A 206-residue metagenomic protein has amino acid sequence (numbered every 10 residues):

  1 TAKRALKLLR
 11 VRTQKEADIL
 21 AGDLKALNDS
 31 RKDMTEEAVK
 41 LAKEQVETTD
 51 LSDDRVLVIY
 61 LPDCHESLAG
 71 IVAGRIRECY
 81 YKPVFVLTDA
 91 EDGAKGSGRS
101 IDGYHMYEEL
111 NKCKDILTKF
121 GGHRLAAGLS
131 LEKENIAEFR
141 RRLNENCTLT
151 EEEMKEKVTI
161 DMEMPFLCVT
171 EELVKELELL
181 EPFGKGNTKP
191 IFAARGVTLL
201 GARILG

Functional and structural regions predicted by a protein language model:
T1-E134: Hydrophobic helix-and-loop "lid/oligomerization" segment in the mid-to-C-terminal part of catalytic domains
A2, A69-I71, R140, E171-V174: Conserved strand-to-helix beginnings and helix N-cap segments that scaffold or border functional pockets
K95-S97, A127-S130, K157-C168: Short, hydrophobic beta-strand segments
K114-T118, E145-E152: A common structural junction motif
N135-R141: OB-fold single-stranded nucleic acid-binding module
C147-V158, G184: Intein/HINT protein-splicing elements and their conserved insertion hotspots or analogous self-processing inserts
I160-G206: Accessory interdomain/linker segments of ATP-dependent helicases and helicase-like nucleic-acid enzymes that mediate
